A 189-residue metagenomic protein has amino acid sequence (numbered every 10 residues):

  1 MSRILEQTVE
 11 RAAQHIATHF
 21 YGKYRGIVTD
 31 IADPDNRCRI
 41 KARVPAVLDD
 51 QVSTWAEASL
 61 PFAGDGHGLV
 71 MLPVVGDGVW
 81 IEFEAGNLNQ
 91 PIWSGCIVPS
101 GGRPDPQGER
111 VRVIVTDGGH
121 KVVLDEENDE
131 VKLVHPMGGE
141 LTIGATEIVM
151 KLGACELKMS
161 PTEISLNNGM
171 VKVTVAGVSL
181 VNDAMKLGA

Functional and structural regions predicted by a protein language model:
M1-V9, A13, V70-G78, F83-A189: Right-handed beta-helix
R11-A17, I27, P61-D65: Asp/Glu-centered strand-loop micro-motifs enriched in Gly/Pro and often flanked by an aromatic residue
F20-P34: Structural detector for short beta-strands of small beta-barrel domains
D35-R43: Short aromatic-glycine-enriched beta-strand elements
R43-D49, S53, G76-W80: Catalytic cores of peptidoglycan-degrading enzymes
D49-V70: Beta-strand/loop nucleic-acid-binding surfaces
